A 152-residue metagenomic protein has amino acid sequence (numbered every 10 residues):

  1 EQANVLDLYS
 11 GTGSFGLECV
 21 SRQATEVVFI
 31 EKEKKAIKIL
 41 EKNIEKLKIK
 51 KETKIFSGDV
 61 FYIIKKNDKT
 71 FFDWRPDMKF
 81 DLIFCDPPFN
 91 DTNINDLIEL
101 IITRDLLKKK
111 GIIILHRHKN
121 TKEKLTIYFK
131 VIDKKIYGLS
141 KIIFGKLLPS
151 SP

Functional and structural regions predicted by a protein language model:
E1-P152: Class I S-adenosyl-L-methionine-dependent methyltransferase catalytic core
